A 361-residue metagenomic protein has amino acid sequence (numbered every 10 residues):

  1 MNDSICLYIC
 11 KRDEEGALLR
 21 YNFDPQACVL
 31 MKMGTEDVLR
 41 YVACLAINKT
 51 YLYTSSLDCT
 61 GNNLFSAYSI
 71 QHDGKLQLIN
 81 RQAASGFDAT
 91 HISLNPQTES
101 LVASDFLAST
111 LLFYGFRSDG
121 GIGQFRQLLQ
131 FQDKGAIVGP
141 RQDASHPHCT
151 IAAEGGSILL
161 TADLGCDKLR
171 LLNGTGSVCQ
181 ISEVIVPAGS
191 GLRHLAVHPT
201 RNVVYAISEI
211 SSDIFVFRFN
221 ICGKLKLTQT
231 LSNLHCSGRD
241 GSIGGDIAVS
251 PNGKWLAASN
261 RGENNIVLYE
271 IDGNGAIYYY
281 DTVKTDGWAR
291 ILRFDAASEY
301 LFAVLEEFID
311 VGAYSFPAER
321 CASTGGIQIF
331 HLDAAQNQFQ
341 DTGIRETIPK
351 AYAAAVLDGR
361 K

Functional and structural regions predicted by a protein language model:
C10, S56-L57, V304-A322: Short, conserved, GDST-rich strand-edge loop motifs in beta-rich repeat architectures
R12-D13, L57-C59, F106, F116 (+5 more regions): Short loop/turn segments immediately following the C-termini of beta-strands
Y21-C28, Y68-G74, F113-G123, N173-S177 (+3 more regions): Short loop/turn segments immediately following beta-strands, especially the blade-tip and inter-blade linker loops
M31-D37, Q77-A83, Q127, D133-P140 (+4 more regions): A short beta-strand motif characteristic of beta-propeller blades
K32-T98: Blade-loop segments of beta-propeller domains
L39-K49, S85-P96, Q132-G155, V186-R201 (+4 more regions): Beta-rich, blade/repeat-based domains predominating in secreted/periplasmic proteins but also intracellular
G156-S212: Loop-centered beta-sheet repeat module
